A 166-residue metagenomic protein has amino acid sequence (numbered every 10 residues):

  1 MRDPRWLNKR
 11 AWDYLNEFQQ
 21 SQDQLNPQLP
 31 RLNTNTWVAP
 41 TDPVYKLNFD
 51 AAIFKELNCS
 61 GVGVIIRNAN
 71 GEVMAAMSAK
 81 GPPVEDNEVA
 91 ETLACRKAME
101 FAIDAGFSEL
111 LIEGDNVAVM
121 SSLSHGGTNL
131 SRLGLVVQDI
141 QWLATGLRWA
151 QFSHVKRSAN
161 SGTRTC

Functional and structural regions predicted by a protein language model:
M1-C166: Primary recognition of RNase H-like, Mg2+-dependent phosphodiesterase/nuclease domains
